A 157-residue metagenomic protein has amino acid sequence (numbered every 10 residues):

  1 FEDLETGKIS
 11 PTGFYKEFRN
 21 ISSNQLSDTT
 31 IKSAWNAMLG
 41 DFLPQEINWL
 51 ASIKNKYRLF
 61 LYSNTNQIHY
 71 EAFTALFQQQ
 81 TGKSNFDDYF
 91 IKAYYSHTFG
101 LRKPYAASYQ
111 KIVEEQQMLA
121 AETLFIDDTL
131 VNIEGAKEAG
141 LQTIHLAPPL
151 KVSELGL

Functional and structural regions predicted by a protein language model:
F1-P44, N55, N66-A72, Y95: N-terminal helical cap/lid subdomain that shapes the substrate entry/recognition surface in HAD-like hydrolases
I21, W49-S52, K111, E115: A generic secondary-structure signal
L43-I47, Y105-A106: Conserved strand-to-helix beginnings and helix N-cap segments that scaffold or border functional pockets
Q45-K56, Y89: Catalytic-core regions built around general acid/base machinery
I47-A51, L61, Y109, I133: Short amphipathic alpha-helical segments and helix-helix/interface helices
L59-L61, T143: Hydrophobic beta-strand scaffold residues
Q67, F73-L157: Asp-based, Mg2+/Mn2+-dependent phosphohydrolase catalytic module
